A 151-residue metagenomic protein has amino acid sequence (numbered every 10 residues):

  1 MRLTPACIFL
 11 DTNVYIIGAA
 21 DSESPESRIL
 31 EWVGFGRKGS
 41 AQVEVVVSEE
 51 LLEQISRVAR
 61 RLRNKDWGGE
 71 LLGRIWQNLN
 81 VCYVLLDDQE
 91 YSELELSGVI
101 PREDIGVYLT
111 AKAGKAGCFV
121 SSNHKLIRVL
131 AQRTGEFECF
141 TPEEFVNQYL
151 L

Functional and structural regions predicted by a protein language model:
M1-V47: Short, well-structured N-terminal submotif of metal-dependent ribonuclease cores
R2, G117-C118, H124-L151: Acidic, PIN/NYN-like endoribonuclease modules and their adjacent C-terminal/linker elements
L10, E49, V120-N123: Short His-Asn-centered micro-motif
V14, L51, G106-V107, K125-I127: Alpha-helix capping/helix-boundary segments
I17-G18, Q54-I55, I127-L130: Short catalytic/ligand-binding loop motif for oxyanion handling, primarily in non-cytosolic enzymes, centered on
D21-S22, V58, R133: Residue-level signal for well-ordered alpha-helical positions
V33-L94: PIN-domain endoribonuclease scaffold, especially VapC-family toxins
V81-F119, R128: Active-site neighborhoods of divalent-metal-dependent phosphate/nucleic-acid chemistry enzymes
